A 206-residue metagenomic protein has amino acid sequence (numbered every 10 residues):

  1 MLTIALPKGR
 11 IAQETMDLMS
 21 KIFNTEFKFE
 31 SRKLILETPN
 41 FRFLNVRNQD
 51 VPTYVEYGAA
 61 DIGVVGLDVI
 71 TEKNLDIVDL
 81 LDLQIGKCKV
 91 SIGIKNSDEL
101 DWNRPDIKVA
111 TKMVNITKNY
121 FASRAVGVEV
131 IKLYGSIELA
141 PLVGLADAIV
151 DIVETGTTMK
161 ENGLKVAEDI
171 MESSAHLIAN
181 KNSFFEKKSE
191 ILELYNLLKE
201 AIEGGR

Functional and structural regions predicted by a protein language model:
M1-R206: Domain-level signature for soluble enzymes in the chorismate/prephenate branch of the shikimate pathway
